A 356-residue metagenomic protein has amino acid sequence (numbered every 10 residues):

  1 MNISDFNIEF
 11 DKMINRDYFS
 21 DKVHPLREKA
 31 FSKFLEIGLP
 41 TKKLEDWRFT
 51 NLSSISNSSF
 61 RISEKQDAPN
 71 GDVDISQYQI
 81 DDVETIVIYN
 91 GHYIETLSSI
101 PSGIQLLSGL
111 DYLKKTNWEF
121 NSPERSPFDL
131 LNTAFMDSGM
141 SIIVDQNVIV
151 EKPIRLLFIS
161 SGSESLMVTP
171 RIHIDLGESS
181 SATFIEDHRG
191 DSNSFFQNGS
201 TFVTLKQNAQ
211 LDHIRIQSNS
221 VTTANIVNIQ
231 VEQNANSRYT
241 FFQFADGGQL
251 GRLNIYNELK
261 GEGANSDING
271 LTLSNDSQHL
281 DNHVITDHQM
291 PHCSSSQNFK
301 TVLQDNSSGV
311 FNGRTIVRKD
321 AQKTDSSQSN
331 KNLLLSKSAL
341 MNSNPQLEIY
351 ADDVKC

Functional and structural regions predicted by a protein language model:
M1-P170, G177, S181, H188 (+1 more regions): N-terminal leader/transition segments
Y112-C356: Conserved beta-strand/loop scaffold segments within soluble protein domains that form the structured core and edges
